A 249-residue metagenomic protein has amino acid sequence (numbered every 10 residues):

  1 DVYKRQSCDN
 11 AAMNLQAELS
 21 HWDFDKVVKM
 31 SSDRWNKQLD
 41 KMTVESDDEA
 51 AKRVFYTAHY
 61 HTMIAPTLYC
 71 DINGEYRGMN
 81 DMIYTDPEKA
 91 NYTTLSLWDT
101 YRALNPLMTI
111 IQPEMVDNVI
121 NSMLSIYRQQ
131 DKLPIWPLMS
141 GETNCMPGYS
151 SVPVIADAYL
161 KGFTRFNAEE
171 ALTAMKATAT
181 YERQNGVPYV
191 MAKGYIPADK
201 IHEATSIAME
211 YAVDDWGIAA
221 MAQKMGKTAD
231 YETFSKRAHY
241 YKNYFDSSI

Functional and structural regions predicted by a protein language model:
D1-N91, S125, K132-I135, R165 (+2 more regions): Acidic/polar, glycine-enriched structural segments that form the non-catalytic walls/loops of the carbohydrate-binding
M42-E45, I72-T93, W136-E142, N185-I207 (+1 more regions): Active-site-adjacent structural elements in folded domains
E45-D48, A90-T94, Y101-P106, I110-W136 (+1 more regions): A conserved hydrophobic secondary-structure block that centers on an alpha-helix together with its immediately flanking
S46-A51, L68-G74, I110-I120, L160-T173 (+1 more regions): Structural helix-adjacent loops and short alpha-helical linkers that scaffold large soluble proteins
A50-A51, A90-D99, N144-S151, S206-Y211 (+1 more regions): Secondary-structure capping and boundary motifs in well-ordered enzyme cores
T57-C70, T93, D99-V116, A156-G162 (+1 more regions): Alpha-helical support elements that line or immediately flank enzyme active sites and cofactor-binding pockets
Y76-N80, Y84-T85, M115-Y189: Helix-terminus loop motifs that line ligand-binding clefts
P134, Q223-I249: Catalytic cores of carbohydrate-active enzymes
